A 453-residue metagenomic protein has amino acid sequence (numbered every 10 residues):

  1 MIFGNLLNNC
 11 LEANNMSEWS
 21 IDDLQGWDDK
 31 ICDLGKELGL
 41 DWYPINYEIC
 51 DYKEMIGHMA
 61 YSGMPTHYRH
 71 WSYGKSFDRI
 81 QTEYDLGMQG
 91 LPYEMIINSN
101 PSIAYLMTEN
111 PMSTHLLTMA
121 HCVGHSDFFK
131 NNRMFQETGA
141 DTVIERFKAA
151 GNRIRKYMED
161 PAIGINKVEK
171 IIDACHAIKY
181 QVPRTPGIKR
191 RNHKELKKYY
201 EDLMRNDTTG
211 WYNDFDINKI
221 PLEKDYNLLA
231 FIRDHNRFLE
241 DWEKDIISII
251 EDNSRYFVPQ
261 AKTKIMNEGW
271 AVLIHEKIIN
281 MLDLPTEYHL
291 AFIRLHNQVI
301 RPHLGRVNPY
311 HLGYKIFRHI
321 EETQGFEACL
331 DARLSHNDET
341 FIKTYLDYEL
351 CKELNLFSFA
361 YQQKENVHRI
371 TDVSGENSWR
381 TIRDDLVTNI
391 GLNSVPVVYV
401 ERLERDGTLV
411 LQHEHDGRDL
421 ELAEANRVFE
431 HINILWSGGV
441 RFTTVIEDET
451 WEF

Functional and structural regions predicted by a protein language model:
L11, D22-S102, D207-L239, E452: Auxiliary, metal-adjacent structural segments of Zn-dependent hydrolase domains
Y61, T66, W71-N100, R146-R205: N-terminal accessory alpha/beta regions
P101-T118, P259-T263: Short pre-active-site segment immediately N-terminal to the catalytic Zn-binding motif
E109, S113, Y288-F453: Non-catalytic terminal regions of proteins
H121: TRNA-recognition modules of translation machinery and tRNA-sensing kinases, especially anticodon-binding
G124-R191, E268-P285, Q298-G305: Post-HExxH zinc-binding segment in Zn-dependent metallohydrolases
N152-R153, Y157, I171-L239, V272 (+1 more regions): Well-ordered beta-sheet/strand-loop patches within structured domains
I217-Y314: Long, internal scaffold/assembly segments composed of regular secondary structure
